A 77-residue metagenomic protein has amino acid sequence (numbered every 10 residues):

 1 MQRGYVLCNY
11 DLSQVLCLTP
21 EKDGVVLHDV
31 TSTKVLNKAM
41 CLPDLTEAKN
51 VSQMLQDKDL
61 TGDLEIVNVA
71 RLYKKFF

Functional and structural regions predicted by a protein language model:
M1-K38, L64: Short aromatic-glycine-(Arg/Gly/Cys) micro-motifs in beta-strand/loop hairpins
L36-F77: Short, mixed-charge low-complexity intrinsically disordered segments
